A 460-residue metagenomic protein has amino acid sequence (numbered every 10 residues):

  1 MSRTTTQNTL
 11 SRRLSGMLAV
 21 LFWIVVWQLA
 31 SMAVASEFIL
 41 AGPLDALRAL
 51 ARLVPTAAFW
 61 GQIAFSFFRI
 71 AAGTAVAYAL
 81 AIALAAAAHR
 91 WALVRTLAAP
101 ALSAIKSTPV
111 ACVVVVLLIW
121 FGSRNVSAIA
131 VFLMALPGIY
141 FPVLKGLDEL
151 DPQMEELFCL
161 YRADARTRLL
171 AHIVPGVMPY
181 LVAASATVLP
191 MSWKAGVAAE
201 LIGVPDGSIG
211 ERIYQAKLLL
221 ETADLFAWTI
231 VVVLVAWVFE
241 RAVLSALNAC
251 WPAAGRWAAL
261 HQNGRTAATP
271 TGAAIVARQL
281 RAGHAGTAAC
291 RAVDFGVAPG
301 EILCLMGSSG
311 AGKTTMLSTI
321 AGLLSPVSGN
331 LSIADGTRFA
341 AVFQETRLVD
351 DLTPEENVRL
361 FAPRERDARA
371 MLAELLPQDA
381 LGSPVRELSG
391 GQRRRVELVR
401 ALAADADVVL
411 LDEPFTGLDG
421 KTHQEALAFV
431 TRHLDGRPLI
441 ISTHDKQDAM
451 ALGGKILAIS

Functional and structural regions predicted by a protein language model:
I129-L133, R166-A199: Transmembrane alpha-helices
C159, R366-A380: Conserved ABC ATPase "signature" region
M306-S308: The feature captures the beta-strand-to-loop junction immediately N-terminal to the Walker
A321: Helix-to-loop junction immediately C-terminal to a conserved catalytic motif
P384-L388, Q392: Conserved ABC ATPase signature
L398: Hydrophobic anchor residue at the start of the ABC signature
D412, D419: ABC-family nucleotide-binding domains
